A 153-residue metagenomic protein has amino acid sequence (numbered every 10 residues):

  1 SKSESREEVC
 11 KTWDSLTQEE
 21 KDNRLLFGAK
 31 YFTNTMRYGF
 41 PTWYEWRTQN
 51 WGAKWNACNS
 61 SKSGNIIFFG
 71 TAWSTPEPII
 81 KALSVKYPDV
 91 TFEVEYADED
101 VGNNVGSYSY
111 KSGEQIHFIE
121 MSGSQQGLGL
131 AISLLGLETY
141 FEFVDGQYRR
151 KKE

Functional and structural regions predicted by a protein language model:
S1-E153: Intrinsic low-complexity, intrinsically disordered or marginally ordered coil/linker segments
